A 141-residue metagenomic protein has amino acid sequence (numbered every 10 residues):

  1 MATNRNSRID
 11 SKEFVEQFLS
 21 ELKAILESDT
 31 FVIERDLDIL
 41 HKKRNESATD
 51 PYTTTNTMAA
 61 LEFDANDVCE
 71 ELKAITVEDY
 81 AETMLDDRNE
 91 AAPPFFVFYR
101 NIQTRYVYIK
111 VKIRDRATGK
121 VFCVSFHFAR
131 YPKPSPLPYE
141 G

Functional and structural regions predicted by a protein language model:
A2-E13, Q17-S20, A24-A92: Compact soluble domain cores
F14, F18, F31, F63 (+4 more regions): Phenylalanine-focused residue identity feature
K73-K120: Functional cores of ribonucleases/endoribonucleases
I113-G141: Enriched for short, Lys/Arg-rich terminal
